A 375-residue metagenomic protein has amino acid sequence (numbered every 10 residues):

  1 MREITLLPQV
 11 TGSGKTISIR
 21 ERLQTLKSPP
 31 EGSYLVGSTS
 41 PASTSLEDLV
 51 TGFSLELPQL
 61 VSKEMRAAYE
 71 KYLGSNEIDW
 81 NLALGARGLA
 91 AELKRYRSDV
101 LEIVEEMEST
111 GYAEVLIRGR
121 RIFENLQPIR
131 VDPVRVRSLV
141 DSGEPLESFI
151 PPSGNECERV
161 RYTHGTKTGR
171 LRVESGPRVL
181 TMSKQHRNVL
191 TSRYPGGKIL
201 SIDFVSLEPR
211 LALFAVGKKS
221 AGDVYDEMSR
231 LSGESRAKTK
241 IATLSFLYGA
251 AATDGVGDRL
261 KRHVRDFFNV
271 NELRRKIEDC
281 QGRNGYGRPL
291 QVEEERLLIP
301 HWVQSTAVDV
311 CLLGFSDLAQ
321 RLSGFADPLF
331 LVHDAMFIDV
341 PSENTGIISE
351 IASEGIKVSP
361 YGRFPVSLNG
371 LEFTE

Functional and structural regions predicted by a protein language model:
M1-E375: Conserved catalytic core of nucleotide polymerization and phosphodiester-bond processing enzymes
